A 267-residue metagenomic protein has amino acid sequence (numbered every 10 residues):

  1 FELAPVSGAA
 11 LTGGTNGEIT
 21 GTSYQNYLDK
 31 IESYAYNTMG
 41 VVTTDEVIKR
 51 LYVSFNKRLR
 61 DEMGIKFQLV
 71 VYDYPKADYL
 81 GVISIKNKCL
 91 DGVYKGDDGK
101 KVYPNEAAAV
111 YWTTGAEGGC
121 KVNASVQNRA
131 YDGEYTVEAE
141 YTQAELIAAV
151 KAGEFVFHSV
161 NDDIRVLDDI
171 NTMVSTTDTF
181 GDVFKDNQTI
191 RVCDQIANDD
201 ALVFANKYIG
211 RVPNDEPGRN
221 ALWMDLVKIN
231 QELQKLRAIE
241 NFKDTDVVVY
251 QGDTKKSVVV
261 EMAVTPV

Functional and structural regions predicted by a protein language model:
F1-V267: Surface-exposed assembly/interface segments
